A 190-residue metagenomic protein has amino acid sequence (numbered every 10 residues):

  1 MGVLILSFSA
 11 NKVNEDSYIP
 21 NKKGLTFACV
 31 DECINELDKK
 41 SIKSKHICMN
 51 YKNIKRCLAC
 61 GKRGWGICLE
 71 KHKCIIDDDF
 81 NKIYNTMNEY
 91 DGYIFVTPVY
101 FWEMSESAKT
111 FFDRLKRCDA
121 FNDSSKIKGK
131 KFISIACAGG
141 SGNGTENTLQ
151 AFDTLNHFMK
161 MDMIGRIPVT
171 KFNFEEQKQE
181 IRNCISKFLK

Functional and structural regions predicted by a protein language model:
M1-T97, W102-R117, P168, F174-K190: N-terminal beta1-alpha1-beta2 submodule of the flavodoxin-like/Rossmannoid cofactor-binding fold
E106-S107, A120-R166: Short, glycine-/small-residue-rich phosphate/pyrophosphate-handling segment
